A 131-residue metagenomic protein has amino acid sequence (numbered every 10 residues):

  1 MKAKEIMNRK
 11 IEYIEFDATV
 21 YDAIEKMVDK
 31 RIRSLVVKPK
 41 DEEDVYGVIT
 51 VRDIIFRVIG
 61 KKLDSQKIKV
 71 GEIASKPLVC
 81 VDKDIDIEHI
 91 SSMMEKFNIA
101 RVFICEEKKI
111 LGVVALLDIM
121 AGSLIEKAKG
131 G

Functional and structural regions predicted by a protein language model:
M1-K10, V48-V79, D86-E95, V113-G131: Tandem CBS (Bateman) regulatory domains
N8-D17, E43: Short N-terminal leader segment in a subset of presequences, especially plant chloroplast and some mitochondrial
I14-I32, K38-P39, C80-N98, C105-E106 (+2 more regions): The conserved cystathionine-beta-synthase
T19, D41-E43, L63-K67, S75-P77 (+3 more regions): Short, surface-exposed, polar/charged, turn-prone segments marking secondary-structure boundaries
M27, L35-V51, M94, V102-L117: A glycine-centered beta-loop-beta connector
